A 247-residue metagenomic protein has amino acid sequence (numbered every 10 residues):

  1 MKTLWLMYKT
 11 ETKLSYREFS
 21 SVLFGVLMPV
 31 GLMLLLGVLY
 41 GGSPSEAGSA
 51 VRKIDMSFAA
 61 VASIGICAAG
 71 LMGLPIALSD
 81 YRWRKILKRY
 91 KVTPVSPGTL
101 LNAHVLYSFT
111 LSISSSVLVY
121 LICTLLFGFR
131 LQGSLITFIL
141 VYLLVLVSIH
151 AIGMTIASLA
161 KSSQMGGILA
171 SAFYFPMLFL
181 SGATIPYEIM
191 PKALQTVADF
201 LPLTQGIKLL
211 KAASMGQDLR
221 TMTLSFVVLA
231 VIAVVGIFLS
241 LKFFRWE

Functional and structural regions predicted by a protein language model:
T3-L6, S21, G25, P29 (+9 more regions): Residue-level signature of transmembrane alpha-helical entry/exit and packing/kink sites in multi-pass membrane
L4-Y16, L210: A short amphipathic helical element positioned immediately N-terminal to and/or at the very start of a transmembrane
L14, A47-G48, R130, L178 (+2 more regions): Membrane-interfacial helix-loop-helix junctions in multi-pass membrane proteins
S15, G70-V95: Transmembrane helix boundary and interhelical loop/hinge segments in multi-pass membrane proteins
R17-S43, I54-G73, F109-S114, A172-L178 (+2 more regions): Hydrophobic alpha-helical transmembrane segments of multi-pass membrane transport/permease proteins
L35-S43, A157-F200, T204: Transmembrane helix segments
P97, L101-A170, F175, D218-F238: Alpha-helical transmembrane segments and their short interhelical loops
L241-E247: Short cytosolic juxtamembrane segments of multi-pass membrane proteins
